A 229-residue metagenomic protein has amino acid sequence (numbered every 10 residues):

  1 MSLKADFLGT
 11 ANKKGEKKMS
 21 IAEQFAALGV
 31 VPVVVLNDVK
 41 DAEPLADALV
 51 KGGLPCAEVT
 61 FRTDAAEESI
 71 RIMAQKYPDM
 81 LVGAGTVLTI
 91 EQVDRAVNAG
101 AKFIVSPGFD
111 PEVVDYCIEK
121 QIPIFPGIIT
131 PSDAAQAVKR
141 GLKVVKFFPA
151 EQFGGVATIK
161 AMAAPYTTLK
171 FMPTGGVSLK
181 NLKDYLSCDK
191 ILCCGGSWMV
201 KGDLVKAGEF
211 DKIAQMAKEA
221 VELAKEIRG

Functional and structural regions predicted by a protein language model:
F7, K13-A99, E119, L179 (+1 more regions): Conserved N-terminal beta1-alpha1 strand-loop-helix module at the mouth
V34-V35, C56-T63, L81-L88, A101-F109 (+3 more regions): Catalytic beta/alpha-barrel core
V50-P55, K76-D79, N98-I104, E119-F125 (+3 more regions): Glycine-enriched alpha-helix->loop->beta-strand junction motifs that scaffold or abut catalytic
T89-A99, S132-R140, S178-L192: Catalytic cores of alpha/beta
P107-V113, K146-G155, K190-E209: Glycine-rich phosphate-binding active-site loops on the catalytic face of alpha/beta enzymes
P131-K143, G155-P165: Anionic-ligand binding region
F171-L179: Active-site glycine- and acidic-residue-rich loops that bind and position anionic ligands or nucleotide-like cofactors
